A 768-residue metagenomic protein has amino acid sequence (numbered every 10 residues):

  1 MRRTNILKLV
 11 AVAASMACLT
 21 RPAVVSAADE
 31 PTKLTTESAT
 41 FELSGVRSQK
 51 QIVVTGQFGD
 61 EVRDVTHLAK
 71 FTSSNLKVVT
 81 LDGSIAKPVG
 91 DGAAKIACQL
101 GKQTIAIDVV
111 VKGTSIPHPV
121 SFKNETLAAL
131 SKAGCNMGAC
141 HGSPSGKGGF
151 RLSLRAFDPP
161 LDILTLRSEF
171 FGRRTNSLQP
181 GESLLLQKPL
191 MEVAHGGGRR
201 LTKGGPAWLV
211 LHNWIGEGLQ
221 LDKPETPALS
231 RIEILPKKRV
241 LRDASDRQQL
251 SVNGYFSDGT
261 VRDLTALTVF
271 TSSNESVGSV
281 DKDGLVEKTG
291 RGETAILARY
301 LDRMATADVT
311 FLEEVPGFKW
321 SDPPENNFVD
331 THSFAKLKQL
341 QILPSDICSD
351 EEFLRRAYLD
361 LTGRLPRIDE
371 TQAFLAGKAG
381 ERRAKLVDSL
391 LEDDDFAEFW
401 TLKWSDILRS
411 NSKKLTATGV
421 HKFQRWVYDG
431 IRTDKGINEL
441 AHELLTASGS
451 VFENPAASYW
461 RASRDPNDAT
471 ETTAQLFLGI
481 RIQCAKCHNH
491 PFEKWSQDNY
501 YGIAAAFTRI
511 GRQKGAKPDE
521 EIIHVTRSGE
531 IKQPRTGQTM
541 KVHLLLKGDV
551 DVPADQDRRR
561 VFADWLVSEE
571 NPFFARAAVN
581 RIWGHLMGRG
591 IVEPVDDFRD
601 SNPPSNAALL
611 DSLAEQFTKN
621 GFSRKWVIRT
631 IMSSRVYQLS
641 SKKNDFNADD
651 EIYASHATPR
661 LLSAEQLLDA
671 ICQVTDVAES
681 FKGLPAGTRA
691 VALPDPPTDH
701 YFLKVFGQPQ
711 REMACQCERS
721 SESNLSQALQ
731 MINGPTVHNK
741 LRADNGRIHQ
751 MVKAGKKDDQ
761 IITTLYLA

Functional and structural regions predicted by a protein language model:
M1-I6: N-terminal secretory signal peptides that target proteins for export/translocation
L7-A14: Sec-dependent N-terminal signal peptides
M16-V25: C-terminal segment of classical bacterial N-terminal signal peptides
V25-K132, H141-G148, L152-L154, L161-I163 (+3 more regions): Extracytoplasmic soluble-region selector
K95, E217, G290-D308, D395 (+2 more regions): Structured, non-catalytic alpha/beta "coupling" segments that mediate domain-domain communication and provide generic
D108-I163, T175, Q179-E182, M191-H212 (+6 more regions): Sequence context surrounding c-type heme c attachment/ligation sites in exported
S321-D395, W400-K682, C717-E718, H738-A768: Primarily short, surface-exposed interaction patches in extracytoplasmic proteins
T675-A678, K682-L684, V691-A692, F702-Q708 (+1 more regions): Long, His/Glu/Asp-enriched segments that create or flank divalent metal/ion-associated functional microenvironments
